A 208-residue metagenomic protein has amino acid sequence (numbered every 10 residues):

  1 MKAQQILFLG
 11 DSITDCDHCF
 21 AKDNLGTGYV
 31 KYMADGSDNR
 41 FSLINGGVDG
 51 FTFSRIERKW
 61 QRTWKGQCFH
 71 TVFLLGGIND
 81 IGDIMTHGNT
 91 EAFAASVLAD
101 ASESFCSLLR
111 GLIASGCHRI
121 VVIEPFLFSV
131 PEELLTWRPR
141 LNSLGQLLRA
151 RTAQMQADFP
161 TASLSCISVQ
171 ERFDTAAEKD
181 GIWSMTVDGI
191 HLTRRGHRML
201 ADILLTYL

Functional and structural regions predicted by a protein language model:
M1-D49, S54, K59-C68: Serine-esterase "nucleophile elbow" of acetyl-processing enzymes
K2, T27, D35-N39, R58-L208: Alpha-helical cap/lid subdomain in secreted, periplasmic, or secretory-pathway luminal O-acyl-processing enzymes
